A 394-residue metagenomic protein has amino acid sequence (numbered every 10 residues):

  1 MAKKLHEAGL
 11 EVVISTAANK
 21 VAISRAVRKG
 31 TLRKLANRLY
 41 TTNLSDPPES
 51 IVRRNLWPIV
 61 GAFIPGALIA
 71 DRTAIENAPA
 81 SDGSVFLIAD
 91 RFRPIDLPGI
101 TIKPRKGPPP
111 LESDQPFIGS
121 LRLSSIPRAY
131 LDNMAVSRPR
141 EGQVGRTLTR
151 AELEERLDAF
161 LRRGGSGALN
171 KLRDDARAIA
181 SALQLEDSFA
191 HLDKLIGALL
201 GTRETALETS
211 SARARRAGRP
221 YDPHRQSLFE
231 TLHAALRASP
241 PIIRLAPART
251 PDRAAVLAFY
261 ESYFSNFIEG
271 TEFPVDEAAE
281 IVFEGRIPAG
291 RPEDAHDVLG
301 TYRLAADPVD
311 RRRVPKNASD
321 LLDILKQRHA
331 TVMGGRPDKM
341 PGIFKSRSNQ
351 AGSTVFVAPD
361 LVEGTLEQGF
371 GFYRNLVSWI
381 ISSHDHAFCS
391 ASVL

Functional and structural regions predicted by a protein language model:
M1-V13, R28-K34, P47-S50, G66-A67 (+2 more regions): FIC/Doc superfamily catalytic core
I14-R28: Short amphipathic alpha-helical interaction segments
A18-A22, I69, L257: Short Gly/charged-rich anion-binding patches and loops
L39-L44: Minor-groove-contacting beta-hairpin "wing" of winged helix-turn-helix DNA-binding domains
I51-G66: Short, structured active-site "lid" loops
